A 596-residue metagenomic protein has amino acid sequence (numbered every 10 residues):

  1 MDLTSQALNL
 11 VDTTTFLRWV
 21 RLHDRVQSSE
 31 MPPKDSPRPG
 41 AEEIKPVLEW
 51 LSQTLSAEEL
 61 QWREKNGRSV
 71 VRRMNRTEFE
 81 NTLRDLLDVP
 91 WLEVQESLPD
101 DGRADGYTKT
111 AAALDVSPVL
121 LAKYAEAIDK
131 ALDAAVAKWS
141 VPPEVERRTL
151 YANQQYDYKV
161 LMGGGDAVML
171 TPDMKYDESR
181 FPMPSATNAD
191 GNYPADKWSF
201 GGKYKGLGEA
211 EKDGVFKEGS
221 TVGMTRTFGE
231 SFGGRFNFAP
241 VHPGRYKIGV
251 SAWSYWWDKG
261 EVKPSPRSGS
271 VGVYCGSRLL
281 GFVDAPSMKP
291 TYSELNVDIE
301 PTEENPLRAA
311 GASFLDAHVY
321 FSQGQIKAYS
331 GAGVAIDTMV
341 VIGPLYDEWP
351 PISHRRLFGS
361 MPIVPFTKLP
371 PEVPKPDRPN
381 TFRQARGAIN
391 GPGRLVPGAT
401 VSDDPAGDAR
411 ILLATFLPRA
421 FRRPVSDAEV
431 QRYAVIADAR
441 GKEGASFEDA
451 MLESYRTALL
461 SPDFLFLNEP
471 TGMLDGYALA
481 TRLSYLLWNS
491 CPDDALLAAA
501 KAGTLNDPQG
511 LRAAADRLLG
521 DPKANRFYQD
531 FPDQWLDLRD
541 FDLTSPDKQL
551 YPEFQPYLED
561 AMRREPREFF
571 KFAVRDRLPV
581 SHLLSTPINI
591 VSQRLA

Functional and structural regions predicted by a protein language model:
M1, T14-R21, R25-E30, K34 (+1 more regions): Low-complexity, glycine/serine/threonine/alanine-rich intrinsically disordered linker and propeptide segments
D2-L8: Flexible linker/context regions in extracytoplasmic redox proteins
V11: Active-site-proximal cofactor/substrate-binding loop regions of enzyme domains
